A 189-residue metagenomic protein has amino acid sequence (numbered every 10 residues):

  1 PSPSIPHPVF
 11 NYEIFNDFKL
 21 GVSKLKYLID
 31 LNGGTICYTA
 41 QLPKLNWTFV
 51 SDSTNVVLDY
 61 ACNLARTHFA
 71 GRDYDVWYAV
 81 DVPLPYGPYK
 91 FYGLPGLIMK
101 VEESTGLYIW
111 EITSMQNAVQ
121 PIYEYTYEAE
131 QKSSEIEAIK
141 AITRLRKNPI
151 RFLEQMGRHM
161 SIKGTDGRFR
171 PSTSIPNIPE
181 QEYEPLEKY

Functional and structural regions predicted by a protein language model:
P1-Y189: Extended soluble regions of mature proteins
